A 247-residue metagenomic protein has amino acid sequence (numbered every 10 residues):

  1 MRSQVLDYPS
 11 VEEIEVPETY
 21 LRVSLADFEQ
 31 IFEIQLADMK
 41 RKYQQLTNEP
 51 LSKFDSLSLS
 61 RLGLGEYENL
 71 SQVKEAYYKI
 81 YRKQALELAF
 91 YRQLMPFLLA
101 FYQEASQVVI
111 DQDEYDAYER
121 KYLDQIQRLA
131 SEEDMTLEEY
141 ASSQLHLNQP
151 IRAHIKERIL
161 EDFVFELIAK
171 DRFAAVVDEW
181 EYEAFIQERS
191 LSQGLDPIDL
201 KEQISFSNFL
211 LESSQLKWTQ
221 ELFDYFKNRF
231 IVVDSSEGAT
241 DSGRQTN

Functional and structural regions predicted by a protein language model:
M1-N247: FKBP-type peptidyl-prolyl cis-trans isomerases
